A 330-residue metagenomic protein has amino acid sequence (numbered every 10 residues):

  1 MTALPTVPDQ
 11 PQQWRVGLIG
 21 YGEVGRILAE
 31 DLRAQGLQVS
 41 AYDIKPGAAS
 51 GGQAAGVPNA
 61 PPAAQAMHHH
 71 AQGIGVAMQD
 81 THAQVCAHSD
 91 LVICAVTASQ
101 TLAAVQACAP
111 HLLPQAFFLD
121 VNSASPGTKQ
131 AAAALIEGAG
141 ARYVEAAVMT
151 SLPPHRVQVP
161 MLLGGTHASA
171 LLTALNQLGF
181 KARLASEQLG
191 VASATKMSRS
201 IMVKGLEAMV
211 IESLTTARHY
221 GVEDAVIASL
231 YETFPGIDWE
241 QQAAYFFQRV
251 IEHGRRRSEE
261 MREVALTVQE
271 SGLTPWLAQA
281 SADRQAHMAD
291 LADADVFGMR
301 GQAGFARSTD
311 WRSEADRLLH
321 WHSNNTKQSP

Functional and structural regions predicted by a protein language model:
T2-A87, Q115: NAD(P)+-binding Rossmann beta1-loop-alpha1 motif at the extreme N-terminus of oxidoreductases
Y21, A124-K204: Rossmann-fold dinucleotide-binding core
Q35, H88, A139, L178 (+1 more regions): Conserved dinucleotide-binding and phosphotransfer motif residues
Q38, A77, L91, R142 (+3 more regions): Residue-level detector of anion-binding/catalytic polar loops
H82-Y143: Rossmann-fold NAD(P) dinucleotide-binding segment
T195-G301: Helical "substrate-binding/catalytic lid" subdomain of Rossmann-like NAD(P)-dependent dehydrogenases/reductases
M288-P330: NAD(P)-dependent dehydrogenase/reductase Rossmann-like domain
